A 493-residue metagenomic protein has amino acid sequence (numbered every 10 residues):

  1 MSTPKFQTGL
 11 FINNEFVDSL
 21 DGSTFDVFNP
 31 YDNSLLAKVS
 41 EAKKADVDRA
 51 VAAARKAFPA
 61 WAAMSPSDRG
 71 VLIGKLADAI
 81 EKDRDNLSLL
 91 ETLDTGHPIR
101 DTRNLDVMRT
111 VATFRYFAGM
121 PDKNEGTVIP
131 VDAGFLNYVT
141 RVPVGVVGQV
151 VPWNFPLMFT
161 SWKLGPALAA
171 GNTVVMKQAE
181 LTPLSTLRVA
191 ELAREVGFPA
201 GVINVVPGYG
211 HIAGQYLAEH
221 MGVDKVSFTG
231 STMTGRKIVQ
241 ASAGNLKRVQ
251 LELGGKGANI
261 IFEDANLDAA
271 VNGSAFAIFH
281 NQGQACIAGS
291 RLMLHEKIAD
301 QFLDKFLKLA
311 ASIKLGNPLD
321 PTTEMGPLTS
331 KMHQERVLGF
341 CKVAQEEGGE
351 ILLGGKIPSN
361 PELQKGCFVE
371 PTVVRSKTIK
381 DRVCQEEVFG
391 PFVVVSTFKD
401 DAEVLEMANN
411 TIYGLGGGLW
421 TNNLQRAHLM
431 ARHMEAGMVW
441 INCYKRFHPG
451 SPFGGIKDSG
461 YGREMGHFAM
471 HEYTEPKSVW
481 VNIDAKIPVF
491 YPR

Functional and structural regions predicted by a protein language model:
M1-Y31, K356: Hydrophobic face of amphipathic alpha-helices that form TPR/SEL1-like repeat modules and related alpha-solenoid
N33, R69, E91, F114 (+9 more regions): Residue-level signal for inorganic ion chemistry
S34-K38, I260, K314, C341 (+1 more regions): Conserved C-terminal structural/oligomerization subdomain of aldehyde/semialdehyde dehydrogenase
S34-N124, G134: Glycine-rich loop-to-alpha-helix module at the N-terminal edge of alpha/beta enzyme cores
L36-A42, A57-A63, Q149, N259-F262 (+5 more regions): Short, well-ordered beta-strand elements within core beta-sheets of diverse protein domains
F58, A62, A77-R84, S88 (+19 more regions): Structural signal for hydrophobic packing residues in well-ordered secondary-structure cores of soluble enzyme domains
E81, G126-A269, F398: Rossmann-like NAD(P) dinucleotide-binding subdomain of oxidoreductase/dehydrogenase enzymes
M233-T378, A402, I441, P488-P492: ALDH superfamily catalytic-core signature
